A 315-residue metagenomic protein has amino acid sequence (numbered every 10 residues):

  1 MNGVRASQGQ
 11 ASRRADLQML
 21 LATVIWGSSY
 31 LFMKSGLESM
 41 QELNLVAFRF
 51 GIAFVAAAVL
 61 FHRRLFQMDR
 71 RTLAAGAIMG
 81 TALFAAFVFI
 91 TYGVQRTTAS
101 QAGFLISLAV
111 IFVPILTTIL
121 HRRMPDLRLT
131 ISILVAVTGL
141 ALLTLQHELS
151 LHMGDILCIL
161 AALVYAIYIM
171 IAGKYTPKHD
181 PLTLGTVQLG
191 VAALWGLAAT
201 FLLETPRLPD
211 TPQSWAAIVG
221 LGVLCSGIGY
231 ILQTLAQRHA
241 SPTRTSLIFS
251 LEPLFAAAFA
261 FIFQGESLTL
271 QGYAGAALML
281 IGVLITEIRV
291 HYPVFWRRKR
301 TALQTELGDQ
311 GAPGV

Functional and structural regions predicted by a protein language model:
N2-Q8, F50-G51, S214-A216, L224 (+1 more regions): C-terminal-most transmembrane helix of multi-pass membrane proteins
R14, E38-A85, F112-L116, V164-I171 (+3 more regions): Transmembrane alpha-helices of multi-pass small-molecule transport proteins
I25, S29-Y30, A58-I106, L142 (+1 more regions): Specific transmembrane alpha-helical segments of multi-pass solute transporters/efflux pumps, especially DMT/EamA
S28, F32-S35, S39, I52-D69 (+5 more regions): Membrane-interface helix-cap regions at the ends of transmembrane helices in multi-pass membrane proteins
L31, F54-A57, V113-P114, I119 (+4 more regions): Transmembrane alpha-helical segments that form core, pore/gating elements of small-molecule transporters/exporters
V46-F48, A102-L108, I171-L194, S226-I262: Helix-helix packing/entry segments at the starts of transmembrane helices
A56-F66, I90, A109-I131, L254-A274: C-terminal transmembrane-helix exit sites in multi-pass transporters
A57, A77-M79, L83, L108 (+6 more regions): Hydrophobic transmembrane alpha-helices of multi-pass small-molecule transport proteins
